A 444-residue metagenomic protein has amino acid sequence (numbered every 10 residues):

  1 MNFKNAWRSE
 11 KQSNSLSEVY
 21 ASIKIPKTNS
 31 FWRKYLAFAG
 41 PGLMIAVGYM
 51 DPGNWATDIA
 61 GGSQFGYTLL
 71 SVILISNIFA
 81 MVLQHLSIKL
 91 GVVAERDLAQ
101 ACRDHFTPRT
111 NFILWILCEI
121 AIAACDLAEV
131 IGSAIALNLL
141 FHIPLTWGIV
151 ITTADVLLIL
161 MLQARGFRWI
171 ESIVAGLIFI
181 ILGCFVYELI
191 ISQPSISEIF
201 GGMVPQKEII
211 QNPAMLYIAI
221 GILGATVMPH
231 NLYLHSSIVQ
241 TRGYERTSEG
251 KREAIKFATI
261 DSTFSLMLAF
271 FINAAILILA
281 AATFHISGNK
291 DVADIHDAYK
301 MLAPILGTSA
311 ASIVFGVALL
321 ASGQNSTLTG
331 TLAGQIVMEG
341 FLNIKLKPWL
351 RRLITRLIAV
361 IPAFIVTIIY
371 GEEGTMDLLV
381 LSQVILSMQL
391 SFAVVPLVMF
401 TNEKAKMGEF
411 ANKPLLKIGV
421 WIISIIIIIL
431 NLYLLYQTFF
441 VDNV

Functional and structural regions predicted by a protein language model:
S17-I23, T57-G62, H85-T110, I135 (+3 more regions): Flexible loop linkers connecting adjacent transmembrane helices in multi-pass alpha-helical membrane transporters
I45, V72-H105, L114-I120, N325: Juxtamembrane transmembrane-helix boundary signature
S71, I75-F79, L83, V227 (+3 more regions): Selective recognition of specific alpha-helical transmembrane segments in multi-pass small-molecule
A80-V93, V239-E249, M267-D297: Extracellular/periplasmic helix-exit of transmembrane alpha-helices
R109-N111, T146-I149, F264, S312 (+3 more regions): Loop-to-transmembrane helix boundary motifs in multi-pass membrane proteins
W115-E119, L140-L162, F179-I180, C184 (+2 more regions): Transmembrane alpha-helical segments of multi-pass small-molecule transport proteins
I151-T152, L162-S192, L390, N412-K417 (+1 more regions): Membrane-interface loop-to-helix entry segments
V156, I178-K207, L216-S237, P396-A405 (+1 more regions): Hydrophobic alpha-helical segments and their helix-loop junctions in multi-pass secondary transporters
